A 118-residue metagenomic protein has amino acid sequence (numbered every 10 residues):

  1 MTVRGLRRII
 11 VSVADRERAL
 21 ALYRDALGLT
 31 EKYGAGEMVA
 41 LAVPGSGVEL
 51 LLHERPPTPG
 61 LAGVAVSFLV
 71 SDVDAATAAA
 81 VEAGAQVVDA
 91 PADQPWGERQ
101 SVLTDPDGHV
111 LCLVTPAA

Functional and structural regions predicted by a protein language model:
M1-R18, G47, V64-F68, V114-A118: N-terminal beta-strand motif that seeds the catalytic metal site of vicinal oxygen chelate
M1-T2, T77, A83-A118: Vicinal oxygen chelate
I10, T30-G36, A92-Q94, A118: Conserved catalytic-core motifs of GNAT/GCN5-like acyltransferases
D15-T30: Amphipathic alpha-helical segments
L22, D74-A79: Short amphipathic alpha-helices within nucleic acid-binding modules
T30-A62, V110-T115: Conserved short beta-strand elements that form part of the metal-binding/catalytic scaffold of enzyme active sites
A40, E49, S67, V88 (+1 more regions): Short hydrophobic/aromatic beta-strand element in the GNAT-like acyltransferase core that lines or flanks the acyl-donor
